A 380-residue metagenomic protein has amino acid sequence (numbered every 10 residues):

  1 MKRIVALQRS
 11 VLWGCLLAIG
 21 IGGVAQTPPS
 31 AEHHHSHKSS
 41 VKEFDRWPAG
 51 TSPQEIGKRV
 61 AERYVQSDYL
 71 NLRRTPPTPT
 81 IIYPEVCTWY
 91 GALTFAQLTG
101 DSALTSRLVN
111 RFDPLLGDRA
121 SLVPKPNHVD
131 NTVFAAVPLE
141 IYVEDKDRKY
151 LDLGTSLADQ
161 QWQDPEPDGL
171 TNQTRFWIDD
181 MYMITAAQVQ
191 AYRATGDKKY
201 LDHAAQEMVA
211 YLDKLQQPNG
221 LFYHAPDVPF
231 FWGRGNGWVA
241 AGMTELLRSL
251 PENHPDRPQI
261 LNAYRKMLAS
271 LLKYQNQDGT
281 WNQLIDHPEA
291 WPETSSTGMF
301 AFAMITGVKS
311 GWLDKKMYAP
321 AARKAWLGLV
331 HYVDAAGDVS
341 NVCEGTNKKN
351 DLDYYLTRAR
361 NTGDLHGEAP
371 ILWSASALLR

Functional and structural regions predicted by a protein language model:
M1-L7: N-terminal secretory signal peptides that target proteins for export/translocation
S10-G22: Bacterial N-terminal signal peptides
I21-H37: Bacterial Sec-dependent signal peptides at the C-terminal "C-region" and cleavage site
H33-V86, L98-P114, D118-A135, I141-E144 (+4 more regions): CBM-like carbohydrate-recognition segments
Y69, G100, L116-S121, K146 (+6 more regions): Helix-capping and short linker residues that terminate individual alpha-solenoid repeat units
I81-E85, W89-A92, P124-Y142, F176-Q188 (+2 more regions): Aromatic-lined, polymer-binding surfaces characteristic of secreted/periplasmic polysaccharide-degrading enzymes
Y150-A186: Asp-box/WD-like beta-propeller blade repeats and closely related beta-sheet repeat scaffolds
I178-D179, V189-L284, A290-A301, L313-N347 (+3 more regions): Extended ligand-binding clefts on enzyme/binding-domain cores
